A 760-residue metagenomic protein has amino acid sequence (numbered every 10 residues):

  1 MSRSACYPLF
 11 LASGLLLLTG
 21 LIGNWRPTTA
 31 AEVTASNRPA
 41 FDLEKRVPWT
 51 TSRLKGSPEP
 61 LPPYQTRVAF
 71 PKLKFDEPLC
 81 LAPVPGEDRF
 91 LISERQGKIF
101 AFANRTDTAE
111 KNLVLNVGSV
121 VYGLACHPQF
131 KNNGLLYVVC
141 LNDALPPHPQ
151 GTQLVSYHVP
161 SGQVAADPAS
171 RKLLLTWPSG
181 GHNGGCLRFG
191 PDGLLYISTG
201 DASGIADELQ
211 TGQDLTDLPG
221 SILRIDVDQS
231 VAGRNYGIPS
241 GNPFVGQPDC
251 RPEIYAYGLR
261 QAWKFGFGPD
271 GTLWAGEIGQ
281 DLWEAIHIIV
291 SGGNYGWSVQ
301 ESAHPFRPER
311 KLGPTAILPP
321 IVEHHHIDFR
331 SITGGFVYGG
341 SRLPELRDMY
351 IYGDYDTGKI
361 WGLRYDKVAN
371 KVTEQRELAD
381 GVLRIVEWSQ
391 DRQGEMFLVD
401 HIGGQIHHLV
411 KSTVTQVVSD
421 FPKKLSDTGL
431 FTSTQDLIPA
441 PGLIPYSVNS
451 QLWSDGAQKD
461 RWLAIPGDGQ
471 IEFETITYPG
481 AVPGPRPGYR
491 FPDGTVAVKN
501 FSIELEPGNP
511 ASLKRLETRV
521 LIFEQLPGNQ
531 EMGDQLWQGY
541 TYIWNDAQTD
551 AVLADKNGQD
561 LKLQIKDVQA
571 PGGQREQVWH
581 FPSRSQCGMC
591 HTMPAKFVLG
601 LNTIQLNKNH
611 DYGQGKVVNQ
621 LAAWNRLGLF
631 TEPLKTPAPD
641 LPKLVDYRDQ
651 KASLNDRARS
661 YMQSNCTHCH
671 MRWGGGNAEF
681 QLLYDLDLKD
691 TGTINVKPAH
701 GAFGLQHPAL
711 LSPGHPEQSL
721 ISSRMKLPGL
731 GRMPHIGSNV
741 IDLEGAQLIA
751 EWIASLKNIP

Functional and structural regions predicted by a protein language model:
P8-N24: Bacterial N-terminal signal peptides
T28-Y64, S412-D468: N-terminal pre-domain segments of enzymes
A31-A206, K264-F267, G271-G279, D328-K367 (+5 more regions): Acidic, Gly/Ser/Thr-rich repeat motifs that build Ca2+-stabilized beta-propeller blades
G56-L73, D107-G118, Y157-G180, D217-Q261 (+3 more regions): Blade-edge beta-strand/turn elements of extracellular beta-propeller and related beta-sheet repeat scaffolds
R95-K98, N142, V159, W177-G180 (+8 more regions): Glycine-rich, acidic and aromatic/proline-enriched surface loops and short helix-turn segments that act as binding
R234, H287-I288, G293-E309, G358-L409 (+1 more regions): Extended hydrophobic/aromatic segments used for targeting, binding, or gating
P319-L409, E717-K757: Extracellular low-complexity, Gly/Ser/Thr-rich intrinsically disordered linkers and protease-sensitive activation/hinge
V382-R384, G404, V417-V418, P510-P760: Sequence context surrounding c-type heme c attachment/ligation sites in exported
